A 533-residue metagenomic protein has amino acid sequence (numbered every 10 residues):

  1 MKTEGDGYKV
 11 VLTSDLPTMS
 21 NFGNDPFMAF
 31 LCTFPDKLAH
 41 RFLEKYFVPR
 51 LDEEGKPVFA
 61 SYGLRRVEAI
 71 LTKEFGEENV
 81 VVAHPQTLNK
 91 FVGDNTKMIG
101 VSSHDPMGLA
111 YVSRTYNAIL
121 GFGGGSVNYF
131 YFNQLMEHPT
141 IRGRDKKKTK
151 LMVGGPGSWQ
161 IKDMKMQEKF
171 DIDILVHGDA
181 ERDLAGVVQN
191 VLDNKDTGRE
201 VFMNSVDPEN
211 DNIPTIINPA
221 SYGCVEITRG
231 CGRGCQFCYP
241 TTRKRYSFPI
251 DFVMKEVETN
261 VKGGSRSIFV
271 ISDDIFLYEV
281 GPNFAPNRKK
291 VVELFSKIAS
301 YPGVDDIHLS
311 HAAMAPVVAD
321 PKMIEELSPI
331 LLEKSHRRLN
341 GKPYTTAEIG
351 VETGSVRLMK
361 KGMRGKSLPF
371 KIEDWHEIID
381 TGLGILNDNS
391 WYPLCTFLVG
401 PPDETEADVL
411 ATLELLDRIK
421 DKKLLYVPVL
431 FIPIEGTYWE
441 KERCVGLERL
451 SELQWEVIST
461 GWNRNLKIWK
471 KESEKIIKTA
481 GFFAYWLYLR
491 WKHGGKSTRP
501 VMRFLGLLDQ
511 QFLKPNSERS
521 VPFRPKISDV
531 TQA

Functional and structural regions predicted by a protein language model:
M1-H40, L453-A533: Radical SAM enzyme core and accessory elements
K2-D6, N21-P26, K56, G186-V225 (+1 more regions): N-terminal [4Fe-4S]-dependent radical SAM core
L12, T259-Y392, V399-P401: Conserved SAM/AdoMet-binding glycine-rich loop
D25-E54, P106-Q134, K361-K371, E452-N463: A solvent-exposed, charged loop/short amphipathic helix patch at secondary-structure junctions
G63, V81-N210: Glycine-rich beta-alpha loop elements in corrinoid/cobalamin-binding modules across cobalamin-dependent enzymes
I99, M107-Y111, S272-N283, V318 (+3 more regions): Flexible glycine/acidic-rich beta-alpha junction loops that bind and position SAM and/or redox cofactors in anaerobic
K162-F170, I324-L327, D403-R418: Catalytic cores of alpha/beta
I217-F252: Canonical Radical SAM [4Fe-4S] cluster-binding loop centered on the CxxxCxxC motif and its immediate flanking residues
